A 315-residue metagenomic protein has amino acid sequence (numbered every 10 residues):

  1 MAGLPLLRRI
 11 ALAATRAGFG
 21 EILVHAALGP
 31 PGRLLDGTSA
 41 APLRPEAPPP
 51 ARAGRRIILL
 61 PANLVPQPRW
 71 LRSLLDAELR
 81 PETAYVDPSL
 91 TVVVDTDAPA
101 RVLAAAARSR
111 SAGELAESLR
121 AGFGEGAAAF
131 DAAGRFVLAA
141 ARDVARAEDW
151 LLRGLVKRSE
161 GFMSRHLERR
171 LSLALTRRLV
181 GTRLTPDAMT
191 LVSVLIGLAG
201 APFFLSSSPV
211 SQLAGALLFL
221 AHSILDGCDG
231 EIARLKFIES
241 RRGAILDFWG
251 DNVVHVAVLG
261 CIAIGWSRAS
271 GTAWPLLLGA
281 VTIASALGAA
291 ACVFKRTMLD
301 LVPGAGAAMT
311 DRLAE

Functional and structural regions predicted by a protein language model:
M1-G32: N-terminal glycine-rich phosphate-binding loop and ensuing alpha1 helix
L7, N63, T185: Residue-level signal for inorganic ion chemistry
P31-V94: Conserved beta-loop-beta/alpha segment of the NTase-like Rossmann-fold superfamily that binds/positions NTPs
I57, P209-A214, A273-L276: Short, aromatic-rich membrane-interface segments at the entry and exit of alpha-helical transmembrane domains
S89-T176, F248-E315: A feature for the membrane-embedded catalytic helix bundles of lipid/isoprenoid biosynthetic enzymes
R158-G200: Conserved small-residue-rich
L173-G181, G230, R234-F237, A244 (+1 more regions): Short amphipathic alpha-helical coupling elements at transmembrane boundaries
P186-R242: Membrane-embedded alpha-helical segments that form the functional core of polytopic membrane enzymes, especially those
